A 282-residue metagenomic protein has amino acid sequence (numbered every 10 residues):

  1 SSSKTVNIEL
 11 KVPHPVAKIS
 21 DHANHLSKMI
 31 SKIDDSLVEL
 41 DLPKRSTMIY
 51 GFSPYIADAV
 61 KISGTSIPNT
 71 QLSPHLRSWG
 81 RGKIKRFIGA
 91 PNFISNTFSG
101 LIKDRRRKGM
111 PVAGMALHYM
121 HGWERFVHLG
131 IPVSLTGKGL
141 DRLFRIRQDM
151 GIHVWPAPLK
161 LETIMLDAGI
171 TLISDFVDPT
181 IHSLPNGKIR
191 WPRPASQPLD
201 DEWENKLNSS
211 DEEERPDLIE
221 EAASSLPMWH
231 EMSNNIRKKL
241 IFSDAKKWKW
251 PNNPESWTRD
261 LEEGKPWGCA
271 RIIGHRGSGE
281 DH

Functional and structural regions predicted by a protein language model:
S1-H282: Phosphate-group recognition and catalysis centered on beta-loop-alpha active-site segments
